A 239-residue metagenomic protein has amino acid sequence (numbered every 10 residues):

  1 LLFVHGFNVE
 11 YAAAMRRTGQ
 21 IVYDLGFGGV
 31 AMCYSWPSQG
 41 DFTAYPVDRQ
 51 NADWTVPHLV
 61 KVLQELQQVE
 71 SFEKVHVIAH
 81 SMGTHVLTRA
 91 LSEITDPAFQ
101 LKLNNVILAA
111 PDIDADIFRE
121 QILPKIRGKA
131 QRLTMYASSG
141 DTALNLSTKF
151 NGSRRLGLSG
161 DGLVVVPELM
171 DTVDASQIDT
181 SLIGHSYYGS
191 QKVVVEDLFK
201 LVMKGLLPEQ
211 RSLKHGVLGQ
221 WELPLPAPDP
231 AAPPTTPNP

Functional and structural regions predicted by a protein language model:
L2-G6, H80, A110: The conserved beta1-alpha1 loop
G6-F7, R49: Flexible, glycine/proline-enriched loop segments at strand-loop-helix junctions that form or flank small-ligand binding
N8-A14: Short substrate-entry loop that stabilizes the transition state in hydrolases
V9, T84, I113: Active-site micro-motifs of SAM-dependent methyltransferase domains
M15-K74, L91-N105, A110-P239: Lipolytic serine-hydrolase domain surface
L59, A79-G83, L87, S92: Gly/Ala-rich beta-loop-alpha elbow adjacent to hydrolase catalytic centers
